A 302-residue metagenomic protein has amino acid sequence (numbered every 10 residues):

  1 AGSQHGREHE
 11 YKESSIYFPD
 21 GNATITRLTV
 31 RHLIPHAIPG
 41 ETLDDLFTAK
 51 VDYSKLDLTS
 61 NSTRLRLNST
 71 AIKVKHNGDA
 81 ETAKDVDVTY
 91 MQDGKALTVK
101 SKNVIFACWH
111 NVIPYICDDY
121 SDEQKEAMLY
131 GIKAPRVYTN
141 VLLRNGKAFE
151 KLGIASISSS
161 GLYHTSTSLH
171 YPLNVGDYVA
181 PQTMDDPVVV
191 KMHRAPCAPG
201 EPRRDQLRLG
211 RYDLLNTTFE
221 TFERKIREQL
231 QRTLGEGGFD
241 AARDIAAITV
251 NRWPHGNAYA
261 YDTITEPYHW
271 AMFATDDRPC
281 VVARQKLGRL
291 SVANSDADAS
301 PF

Functional and structural regions predicted by a protein language model:
A1-S69, A80-A83: Active-site/ligand-binding neighborhood in enzyme catalytic cores
E10-G21, T59, A96, V104 (+4 more regions): Conserved aromatic-histidine-acidic binding/catalytic patches
D20, F106-W109, N294: Short His-Asn-centered micro-motif
T26-V30, I34, C117, E223 (+1 more regions): Non-transmembrane alpha-helical segments in soluble domains of secreted/periplasmic/extracellular proteins
D52-N61, T70-A80, K84-T89, R252-A274: Charged, often glycine-rich, active-site loop that binds/positions anionic groups
T63, L67-E201: Mid-domain catalytic core of redox enzymes that form a hydrophobic substrate pocket/lid adjacent to a catalytic redox
M91, L142, A148-F302: Conserved flavin/dinucleotide-binding core of flavoenzymes
